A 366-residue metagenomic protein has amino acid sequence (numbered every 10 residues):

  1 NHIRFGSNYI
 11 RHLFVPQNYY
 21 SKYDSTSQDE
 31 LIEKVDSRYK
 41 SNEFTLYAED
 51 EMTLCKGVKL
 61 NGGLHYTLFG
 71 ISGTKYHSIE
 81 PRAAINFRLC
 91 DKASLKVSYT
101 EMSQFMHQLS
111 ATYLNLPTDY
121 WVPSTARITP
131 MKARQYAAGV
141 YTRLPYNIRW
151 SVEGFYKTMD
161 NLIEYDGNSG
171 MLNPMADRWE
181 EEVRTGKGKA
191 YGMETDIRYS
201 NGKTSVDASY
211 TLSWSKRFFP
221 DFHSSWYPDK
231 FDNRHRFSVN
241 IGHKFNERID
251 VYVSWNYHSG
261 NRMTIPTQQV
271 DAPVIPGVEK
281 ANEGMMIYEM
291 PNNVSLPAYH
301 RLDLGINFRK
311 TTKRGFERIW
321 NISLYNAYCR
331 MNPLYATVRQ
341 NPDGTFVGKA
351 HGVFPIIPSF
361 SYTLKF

Functional and structural regions predicted by a protein language model:
N1, E51-M52, Y66, H77 (+12 more regions): Residue-level signature of outer-membrane beta-barrel architecture
N1-G73, S151, I197, D207: Face-selective signature of the C-terminal outer-membrane beta-barrel domain
N1-I3, G57-L60, K92-L95, Y146-W150 (+3 more regions): Repeated loop/turn-to-beta-strand initiation elements of outer-membrane beta-barrel proteins
F5-R11, G62-L68, V97-E101, D119 (+4 more regions): Transmembrane beta-barrel strands of outer-membrane/channel proteins
N18-T26, C90-Y136, Y156-E180, S254-A281 (+1 more regions): Surface-exposed extracellular loop regions of Gram-negative outer-membrane beta-barrel proteins, predominantly
K34-S41, T45, T125, T129 (+4 more regions): Outer membrane beta-barrel strand-and-loop segments of large Gram-negative receptors, especially TonB-dependent
Y156-T158, D177-I265: Gram-negative outer-membrane beta-barrel transporters
R248, Y257-N282, P297-R301, N307-F366: C-terminal beta-signal and adjacent terminal beta-strands/loops of Gram-negative outer-membrane beta-barrel proteins
